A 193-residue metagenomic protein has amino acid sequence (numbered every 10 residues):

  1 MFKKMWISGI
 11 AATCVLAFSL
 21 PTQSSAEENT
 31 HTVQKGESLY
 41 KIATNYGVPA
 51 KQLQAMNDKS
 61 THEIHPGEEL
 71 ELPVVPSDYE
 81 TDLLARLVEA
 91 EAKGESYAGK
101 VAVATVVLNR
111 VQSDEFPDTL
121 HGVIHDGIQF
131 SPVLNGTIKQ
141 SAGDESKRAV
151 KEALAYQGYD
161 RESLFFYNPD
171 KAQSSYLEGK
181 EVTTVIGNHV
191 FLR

Functional and structural regions predicted by a protein language model:
M1-A26: Sec-dependent N-terminal signal peptides of Gram-positive bacterial secreted proteins and lipoproteins
C14-V15, A26-T30, E69-L83: Intrinsically disordered, low-complexity Ser/Thr-rich linker and spacer segments in cell-wall-related proteins
T22-G47: Primarily a LysM-type cell-wall glycan-binding module
G36, G67-L70: Loop/turn positions that initiate beta-strands
L39, L53-Q54: Conserved hydrophobic/aromatic packing and binding residues within compact polymer-binding modules
Q54-S60: Short acidic beta-strand-loop surface patches of small beta-rich interaction domains
D78-R193: Bacterial extracytoplasmic/cell-wall-associated proteins, especially those involved in peptidoglycan
